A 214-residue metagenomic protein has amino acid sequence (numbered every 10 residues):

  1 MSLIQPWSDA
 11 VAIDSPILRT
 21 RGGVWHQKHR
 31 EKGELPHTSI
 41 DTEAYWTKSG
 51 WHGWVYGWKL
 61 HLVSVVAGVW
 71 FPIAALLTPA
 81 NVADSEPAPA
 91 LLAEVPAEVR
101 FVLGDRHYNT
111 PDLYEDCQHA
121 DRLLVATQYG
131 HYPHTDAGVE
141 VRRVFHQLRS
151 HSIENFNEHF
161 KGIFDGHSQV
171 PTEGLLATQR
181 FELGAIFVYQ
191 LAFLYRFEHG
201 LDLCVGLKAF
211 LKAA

Functional and structural regions predicted by a protein language model:
M1-R106, P111-D116: Polybasic low-complexity intrinsically disordered regions
L18-T20, Y132, L194: Short, acidic Gly/Pro/Ser/Thr-rich loop/turn segments
R19-W25, T135-D136, R180-L183: Short, solvent-exposed polar/charged micro-motifs at secondary-structure junctions
R100-F101, H107-C117, L124-H131, E140 (+4 more regions): Acidic/histidine-rich catalytic cores and adjacent linkers of DNA breakage/strand-transfer/modification proteins
R106-T172: Helix-centered, glycine/charged polyanion-binding patches within enzymatic domains that contact phosphate-containing
R143-A214: Basic, amphipathic alpha-helical segments enriched in Lys/Arg and hydrophobic/aromatic residues
